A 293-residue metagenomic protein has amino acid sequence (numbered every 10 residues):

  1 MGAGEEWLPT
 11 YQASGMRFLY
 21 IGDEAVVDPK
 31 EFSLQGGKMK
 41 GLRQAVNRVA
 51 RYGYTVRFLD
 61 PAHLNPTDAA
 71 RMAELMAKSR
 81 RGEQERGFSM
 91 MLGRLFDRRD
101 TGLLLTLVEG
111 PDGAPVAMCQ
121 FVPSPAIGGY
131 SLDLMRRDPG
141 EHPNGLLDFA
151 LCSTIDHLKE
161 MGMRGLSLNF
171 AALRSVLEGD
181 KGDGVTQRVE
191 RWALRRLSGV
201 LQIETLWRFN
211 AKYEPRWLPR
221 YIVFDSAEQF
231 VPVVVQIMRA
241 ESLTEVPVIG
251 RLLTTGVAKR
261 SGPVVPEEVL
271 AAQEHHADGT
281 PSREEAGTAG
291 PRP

Functional and structural regions predicted by a protein language model:
M1-E24, K30-A45, G53-T186, G199-R208 (+2 more regions): A conserved beta-strand-loop-helix scaffold within acyl/acetyltransferase catalytic domains
A193-G199: Active-site rim elements
G262-V269, E274-G279: C-terminal non-catalytic accessory extensions
H275-P293: Long, low-complexity, intrinsically disordered segments
